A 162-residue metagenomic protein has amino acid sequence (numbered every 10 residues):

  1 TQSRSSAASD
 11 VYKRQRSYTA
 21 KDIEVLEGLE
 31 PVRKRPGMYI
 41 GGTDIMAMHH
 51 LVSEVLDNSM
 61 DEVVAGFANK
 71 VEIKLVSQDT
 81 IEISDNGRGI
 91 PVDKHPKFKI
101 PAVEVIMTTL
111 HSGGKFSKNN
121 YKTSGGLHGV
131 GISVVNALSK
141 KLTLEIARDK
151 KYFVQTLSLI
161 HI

Functional and structural regions predicted by a protein language model:
T1-Y12, I160-H161: Single conserved hydrophobic/aromatic residue that forms the stacking wall/gate of nucleotide- or nucleobase-binding
T19-L26, A47: N-terminal amphipathic, basic-rich helices that act as targeting or association modules
K34-V52: Conserved short strand/loop->alpha-helix "switch" segment adjacent to the catalytic nucleotide/phosphoryl-transfer site
I40, R88-A147: Flexible ATP-lid and adjacent glycine-rich G1/G2 motifs of the Bergerat
M46-F67, G131-N136: Conserved ATP-binding N-box helix of the HATPase_c
N69-L75: A conserved short beta-strand within the histidine kinase catalytic ATPase domain
V76-E82: Short beta-strand-loop-beta element adjacent to the nucleotide/active-site pocket used for signaling
D85: Acidic ATP/Mg2+-coordinating residue in the GHKL
